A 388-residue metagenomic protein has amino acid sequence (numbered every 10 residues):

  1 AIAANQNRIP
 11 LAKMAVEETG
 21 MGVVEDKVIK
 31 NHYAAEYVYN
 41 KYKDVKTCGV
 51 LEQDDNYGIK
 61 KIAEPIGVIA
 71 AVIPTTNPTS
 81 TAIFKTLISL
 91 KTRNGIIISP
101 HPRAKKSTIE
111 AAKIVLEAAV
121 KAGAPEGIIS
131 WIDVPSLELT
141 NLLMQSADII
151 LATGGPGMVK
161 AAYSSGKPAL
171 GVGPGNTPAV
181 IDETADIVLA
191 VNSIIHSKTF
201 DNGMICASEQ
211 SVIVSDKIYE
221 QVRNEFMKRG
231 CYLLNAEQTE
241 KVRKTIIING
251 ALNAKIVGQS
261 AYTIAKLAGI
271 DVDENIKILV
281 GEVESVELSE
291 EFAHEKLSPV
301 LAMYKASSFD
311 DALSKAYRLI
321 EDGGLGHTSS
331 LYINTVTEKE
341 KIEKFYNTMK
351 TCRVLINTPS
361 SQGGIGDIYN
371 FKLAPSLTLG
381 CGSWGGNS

Functional and structural regions predicted by a protein language model:
A1, I270-S388: Conserved C-terminal structural/oligomerization subdomain of aldehyde/semialdehyde dehydrogenase
A1-A15, T19-V23, A112-G123, A147-L151 (+10 more regions): Structural signal for hydrophobic packing residues in well-ordered secondary-structure cores of soluble enzyme domains
A1-I2, R103-A104, I132-D133, E209-S211 (+1 more regions): Conserved short loop/turn motifs at secondary-structure junctions
A1-K60, I88, K228: N-terminal Rossmann-like NAD(P)+-binding subdomain of aldehyde/semialdehyde dehydrogenases
Q6, P10, E64, F84 (+17 more regions): Conserved active-site and cofactor/substrate-binding residues in soluble primary-metabolism enzymes
V50-L189: Rossmann-like NAD(P) dinucleotide-binding subdomain of oxidoreductase/dehydrogenase enzymes
G67-A71, L87-I88, N94-I97, G127-S130 (+11 more regions): Structural motif
F84, K91, V159-E287: ALDH superfamily catalytic-core signature
